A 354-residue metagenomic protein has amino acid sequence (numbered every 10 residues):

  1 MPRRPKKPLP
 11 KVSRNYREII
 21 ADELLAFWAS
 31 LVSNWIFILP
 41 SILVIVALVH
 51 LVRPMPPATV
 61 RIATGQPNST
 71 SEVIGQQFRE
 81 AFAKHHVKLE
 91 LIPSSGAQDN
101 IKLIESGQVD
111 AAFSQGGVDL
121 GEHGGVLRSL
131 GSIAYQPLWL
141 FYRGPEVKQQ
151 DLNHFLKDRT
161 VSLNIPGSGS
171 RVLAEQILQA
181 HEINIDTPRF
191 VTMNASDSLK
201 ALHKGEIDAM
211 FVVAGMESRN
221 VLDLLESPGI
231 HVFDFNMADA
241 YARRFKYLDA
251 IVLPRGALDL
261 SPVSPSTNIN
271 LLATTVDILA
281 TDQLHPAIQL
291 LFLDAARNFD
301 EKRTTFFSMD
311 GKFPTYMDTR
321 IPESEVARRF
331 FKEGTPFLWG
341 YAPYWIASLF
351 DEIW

Functional and structural regions predicted by a protein language model:
M1-Q98, E105, H123-V126, G131-Y135 (+1 more regions): N-terminal hydrophobic or amphipathic helices and topogenic motifs
P57-H85, W139-K204: Bilobed "Venus flytrap"/periplasmic-binding protein-like clamshell domains and structurally analogous long
P67-G75, P93-A97, L130-A134, L163-A174 (+4 more regions): Solvent-exposed, acidic/flexible segments
F82, H86, Q108, F113-G116 (+13 more regions): Sec/Tat-exported extracytoplasmic proteins
P93-A97, G107-D119, A195, F211-S218 (+1 more regions): Beta->alpha turn/N-cap motifs
A111-N153, A174: Signal peptide-directed extracytoplasmic domains
I183-A273, L284: Pocket-lining segment of extracytoplasmic ligand-binding domains
M193, D197, K204, A214-D223 (+5 more regions): An extracytoplasmic/periplasmic, membrane-proximal ligand-sensing/linker region
